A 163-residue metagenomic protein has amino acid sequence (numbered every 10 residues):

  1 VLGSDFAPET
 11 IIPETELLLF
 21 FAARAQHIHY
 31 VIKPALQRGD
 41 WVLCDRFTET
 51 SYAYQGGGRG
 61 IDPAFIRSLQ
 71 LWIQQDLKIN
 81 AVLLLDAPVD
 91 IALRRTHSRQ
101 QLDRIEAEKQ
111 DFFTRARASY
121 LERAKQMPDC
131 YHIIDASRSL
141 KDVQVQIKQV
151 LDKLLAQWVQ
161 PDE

Functional and structural regions predicted by a protein language model:
V1-Q74: ATP-dependent small-molecule kinase phosphotransfer cores that center on conserved nucleotide phosphate-binding segments
I12, R46, Q75, T96-H97 (+1 more regions): Short, flexible turn/loop "capping" segments at secondary-structure junctions
F20, L83, V143: Conserved anionic group-binding/transfer micro-motifs
P34, V42, N80, Q157-D162: Short, polar/charged, Gly/Pro-enriched helix-capping and turn/loop motifs at alpha-helix termini and inter-helix linkers
G39, I79, P128-Y131: A generic structural signal for alpha->beta connector loops
L43, A81-L83, H132-I134: Hydrophobic/aromatic beta-strand patches that form the interior of the parallel beta-sheet core in alpha/beta enzyme
T50-A118: A glycine- and Lys/Arg-enriched "phosphate-lid" helix/loop adjacent to the NTP-binding pocket of small-molecule kinases
D90-E163: NTP-dependent small-molecule kinase module
